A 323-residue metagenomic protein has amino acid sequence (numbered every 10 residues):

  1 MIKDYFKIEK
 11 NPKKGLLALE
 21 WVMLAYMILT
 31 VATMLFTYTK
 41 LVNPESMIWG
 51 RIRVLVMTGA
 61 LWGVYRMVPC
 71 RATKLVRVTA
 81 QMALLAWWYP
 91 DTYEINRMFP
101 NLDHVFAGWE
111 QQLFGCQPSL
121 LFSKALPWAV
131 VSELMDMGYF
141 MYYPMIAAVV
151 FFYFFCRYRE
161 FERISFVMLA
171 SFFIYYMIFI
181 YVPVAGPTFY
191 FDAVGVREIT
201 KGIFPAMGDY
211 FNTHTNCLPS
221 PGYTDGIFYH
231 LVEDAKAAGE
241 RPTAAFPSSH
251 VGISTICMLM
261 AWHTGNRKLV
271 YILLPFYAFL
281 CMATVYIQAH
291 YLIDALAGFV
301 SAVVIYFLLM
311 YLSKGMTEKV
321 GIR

Functional and structural regions predicted by a protein language model:
I2-V54, A72-I146: N-terminal transmembrane-helix/juxtamembrane module of multi-pass inner/ER membrane proteins
Y26-L35, L84-P90, F172-I180, Y277-Y286: Aromatic-anchored segments of alpha-helical transmembrane domains
L61-R71, F151-R159, A261-G265, F307-S313: Structural signal for the C-terminal ends of transmembrane alpha-helices and the immediately following loop
L75-A80, A147-P183, T188-G202: Interfacial segments of alpha-helical transmembrane regions
V131-M145, R241-W262, L292, L296: Membrane-interface loop-to-helix entry segments
A148-Y153, V251-L269, V300-L309: Membrane-interfacial alpha-helical segments at the cytosolic side of multi-pass membrane proteins
Y181-H263: Membrane-interfacial catalytic/cofactor-binding modules of polytopic membrane enzymes
G186-F189, A245, F279-I305: Interfacial helix-loop-helix junctions of multi-pass membrane proteins
